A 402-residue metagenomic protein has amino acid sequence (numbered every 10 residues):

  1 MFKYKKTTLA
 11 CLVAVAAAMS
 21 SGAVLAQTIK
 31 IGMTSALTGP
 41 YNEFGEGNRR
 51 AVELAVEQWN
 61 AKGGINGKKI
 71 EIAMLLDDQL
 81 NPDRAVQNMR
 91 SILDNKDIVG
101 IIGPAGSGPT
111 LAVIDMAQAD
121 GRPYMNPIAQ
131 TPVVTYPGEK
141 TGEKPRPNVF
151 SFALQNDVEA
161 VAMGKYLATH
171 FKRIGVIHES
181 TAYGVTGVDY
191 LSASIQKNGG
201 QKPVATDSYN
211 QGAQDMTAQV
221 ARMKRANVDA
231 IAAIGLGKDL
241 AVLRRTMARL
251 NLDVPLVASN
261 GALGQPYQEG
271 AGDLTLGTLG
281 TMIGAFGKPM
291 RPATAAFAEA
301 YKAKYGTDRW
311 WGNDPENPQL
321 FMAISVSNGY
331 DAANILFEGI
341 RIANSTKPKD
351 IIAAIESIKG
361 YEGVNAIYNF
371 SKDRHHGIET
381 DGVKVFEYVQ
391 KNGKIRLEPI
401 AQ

Functional and structural regions predicted by a protein language model:
M1-C11: Bacterial N-terminal signal peptides that target proteins for export
C11-A14, V24: Cleavable N-terminal signal peptides
M19-A26: Sec/Tat signal peptide C-region and signal peptidase I cleavage site
G32-E53, L75-D83, A105-G106, I177-V185 (+2 more regions): Extracytoplasmic "Venus flytrap"
E43-R50, K62-E139, F152, Y209-M216 (+3 more regions): Beta-alpha junction/loop-to-helix N-cap segments that form part of ligand/metal-binding clefts
Q87, P132, E139-N251, E269 (+1 more regions): Extracellular/periplasmic Venus flytrap/periplasmic-binding protein
M247-Y330, K384, Y388-V389, I395-I400: Extracellular/periplasmic periplasmic-binding protein-like sensory domains
G306, W310-E398, Q402: Segments of small-molecule ligand-sensing domains
